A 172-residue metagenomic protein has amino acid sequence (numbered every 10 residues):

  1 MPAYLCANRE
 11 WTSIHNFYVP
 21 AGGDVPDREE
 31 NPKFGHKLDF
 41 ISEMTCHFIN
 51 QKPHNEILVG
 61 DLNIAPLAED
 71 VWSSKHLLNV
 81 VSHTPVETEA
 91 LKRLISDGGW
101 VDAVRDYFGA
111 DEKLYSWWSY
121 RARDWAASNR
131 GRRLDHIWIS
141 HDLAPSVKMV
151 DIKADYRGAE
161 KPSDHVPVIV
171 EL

Functional and structural regions predicted by a protein language model:
M1-L172: Active-site regions of metal-assisted phosphoester/phosphodiester hydrolases, unifying DNase/endonuclease modules
